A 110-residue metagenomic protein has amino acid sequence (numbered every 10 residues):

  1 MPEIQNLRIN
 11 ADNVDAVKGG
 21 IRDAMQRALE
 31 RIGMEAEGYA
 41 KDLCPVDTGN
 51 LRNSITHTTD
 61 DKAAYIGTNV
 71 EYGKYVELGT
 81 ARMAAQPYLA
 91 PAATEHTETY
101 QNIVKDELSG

Functional and structural regions predicted by a protein language model:
M1-G110: Short, Lys/Arg-rich flexible segments
